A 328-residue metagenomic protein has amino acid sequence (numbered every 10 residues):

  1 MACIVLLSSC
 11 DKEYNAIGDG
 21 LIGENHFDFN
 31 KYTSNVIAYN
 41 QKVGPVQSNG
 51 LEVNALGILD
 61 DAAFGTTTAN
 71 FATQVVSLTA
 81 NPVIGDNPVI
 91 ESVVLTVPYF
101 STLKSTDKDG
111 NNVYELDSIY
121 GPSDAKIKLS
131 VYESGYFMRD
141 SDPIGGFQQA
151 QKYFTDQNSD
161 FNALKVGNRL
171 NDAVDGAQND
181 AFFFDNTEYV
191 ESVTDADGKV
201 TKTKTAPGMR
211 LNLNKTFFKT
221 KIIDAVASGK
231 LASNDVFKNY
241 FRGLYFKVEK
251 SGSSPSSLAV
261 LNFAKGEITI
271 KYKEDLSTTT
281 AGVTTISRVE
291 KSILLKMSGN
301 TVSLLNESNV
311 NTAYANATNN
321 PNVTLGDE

Functional and structural regions predicted by a protein language model:
M1-E328: Secreted, disulfide-rich extracellular signaling modules
